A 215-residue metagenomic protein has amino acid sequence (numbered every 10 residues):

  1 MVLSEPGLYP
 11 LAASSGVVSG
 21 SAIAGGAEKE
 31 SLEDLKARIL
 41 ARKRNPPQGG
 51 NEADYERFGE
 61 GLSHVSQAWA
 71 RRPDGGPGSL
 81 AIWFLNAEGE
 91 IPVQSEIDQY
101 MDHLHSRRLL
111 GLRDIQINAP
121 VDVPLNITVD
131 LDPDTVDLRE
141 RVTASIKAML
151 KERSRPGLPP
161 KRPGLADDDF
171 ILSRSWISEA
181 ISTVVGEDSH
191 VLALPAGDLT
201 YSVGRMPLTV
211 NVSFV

Functional and structural regions predicted by a protein language model:
M1-L3, G25-L32, G76-G78, S106 (+2 more regions): Glycine-centered flexibility motif
M1-N45, G49-G50: Catalytic P-loop NTP-binding/switch module of NTPases
L3, G16-V17, A81, Q116 (+2 more regions): Generic structural signal for residues positioned in beta-strands
E5, Y9-A12, A119, V123 (+3 more regions): Intrinsic-disorder/low-complexity coil detector
G7-V18, L109-P120, H190: Conserved short beta-strand edge segments in small beta-sheet-based binding/regulatory domains
L11-A12, G16-E30, H64-R72, R205-S213: Short N-terminal helix-initiation segments at or just after the protein's N-terminus
R44-F170: Carbohydrate-recognition loop of C-type lectin domains
T143-V215: An aromatic-glycine-centered, glycine-rich loop/turn in mixed alpha/beta architecture
